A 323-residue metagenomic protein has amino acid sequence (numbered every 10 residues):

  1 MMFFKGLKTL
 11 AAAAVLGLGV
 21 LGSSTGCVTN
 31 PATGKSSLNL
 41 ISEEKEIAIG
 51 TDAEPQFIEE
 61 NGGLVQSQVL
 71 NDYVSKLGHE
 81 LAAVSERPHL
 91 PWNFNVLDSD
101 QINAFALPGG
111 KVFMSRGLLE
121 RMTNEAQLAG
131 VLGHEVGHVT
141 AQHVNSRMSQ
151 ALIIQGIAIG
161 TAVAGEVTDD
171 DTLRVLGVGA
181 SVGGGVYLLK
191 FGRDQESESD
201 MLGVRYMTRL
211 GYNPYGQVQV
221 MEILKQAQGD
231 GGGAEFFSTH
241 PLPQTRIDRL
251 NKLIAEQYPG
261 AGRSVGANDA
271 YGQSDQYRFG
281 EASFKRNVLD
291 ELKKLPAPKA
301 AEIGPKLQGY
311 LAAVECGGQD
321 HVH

Functional and structural regions predicted by a protein language model:
F3, K8-A13, V20-H323: A Zn2+-metalloprotease active-site environment signal
